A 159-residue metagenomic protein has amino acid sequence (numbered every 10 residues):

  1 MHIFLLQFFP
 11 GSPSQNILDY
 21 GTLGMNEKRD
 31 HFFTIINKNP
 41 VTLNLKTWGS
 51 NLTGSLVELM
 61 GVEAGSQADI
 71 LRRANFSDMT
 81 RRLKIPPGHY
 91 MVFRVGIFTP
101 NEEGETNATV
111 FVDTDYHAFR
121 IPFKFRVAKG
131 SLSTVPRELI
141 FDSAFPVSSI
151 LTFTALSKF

Functional and structural regions predicted by a protein language model:
M1-T42, W48, P100, R126-K158: Beta-sheet-dominated interaction scaffolds and their linkers
L6-S14, P40-V95, F159: Surface-exposed binding patches on compact interaction domains or structured appendages
G24, K38, P86-G88, N101-E103 (+1 more regions): Surface-exposed coil/turn segments at beta-strand junctions on protein surfaces, enriched
K28, Y90, E103-N107: Extracellular Ig-like/FN3 beta-sandwich strand-entry sites
F33, V95, G104-Y116, F153-A155: A short beta-strand micro-motif common to beta-rich folds, especially ectodomain repeats
V41, H117-F119: Short acidic/polar mixed-charge low-complexity motifs
L71-A74, N101-T106: Short acidic/polar alpha-helix capping motifs at helix-coil junctions
R120-F125: Edge beta-strands of extracellular beta-sandwich domains
